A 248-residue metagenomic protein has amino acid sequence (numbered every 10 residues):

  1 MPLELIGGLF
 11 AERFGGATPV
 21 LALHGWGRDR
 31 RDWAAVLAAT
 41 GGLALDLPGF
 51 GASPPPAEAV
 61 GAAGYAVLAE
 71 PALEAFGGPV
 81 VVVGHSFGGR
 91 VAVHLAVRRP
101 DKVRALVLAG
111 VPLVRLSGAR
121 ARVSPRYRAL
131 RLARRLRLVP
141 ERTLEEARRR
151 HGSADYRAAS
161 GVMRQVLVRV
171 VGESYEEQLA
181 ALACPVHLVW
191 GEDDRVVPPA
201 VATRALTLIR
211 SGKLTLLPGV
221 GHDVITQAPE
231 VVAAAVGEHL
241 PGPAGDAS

Functional and structural regions predicted by a protein language model:
M1-L21, A38-G41, G77-P79, R104 (+2 more regions): Alpha/beta-hydrolase fold catalytic core
G7, A44-V83, T226, A234: Active-site loop/oxyanion-hole signature of alpha/beta-hydrolase fold enzymes
R13-A52: Conserved HGGG/HGGXW glycine-rich cap/lid loop of the alpha/beta-hydrolase fold
G84, G88, A92: Gly/Ala-rich beta-loop-alpha elbow adjacent to hydrolase catalytic centers
V93-R98, K102-L136: Flexible "cap/lid" loop of the alpha/beta hydrolase fold
R131-C184: Conserved alpha/beta-hydrolase catalytic His-Asp/Glu region
A181-L182, L188-W190, D194: Short beta-strand/loop motif that positions the catalytic acidic residue of the alpha/beta-hydrolase fold
V220-P229: Catalytic histidine-centered segment of alpha/beta-hydrolase-like enzymes
